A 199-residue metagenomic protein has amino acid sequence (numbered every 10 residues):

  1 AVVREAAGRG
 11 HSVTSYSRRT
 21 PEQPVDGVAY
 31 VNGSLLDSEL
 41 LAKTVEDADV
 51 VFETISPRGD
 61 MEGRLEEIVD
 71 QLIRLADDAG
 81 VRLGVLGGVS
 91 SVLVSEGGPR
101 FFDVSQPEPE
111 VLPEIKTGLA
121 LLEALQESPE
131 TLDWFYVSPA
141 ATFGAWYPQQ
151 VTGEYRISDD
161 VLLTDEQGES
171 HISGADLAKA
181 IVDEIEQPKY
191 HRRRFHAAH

Functional and structural regions predicted by a protein language model:
A1-D26, D37-S38, G59-M61, A79-G84 (+1 more regions): Oxidoreductase cofactor-interface core, primarily capturing Rossmann-like NAD(P)-dependent enzymes
P21-A79: NAD(P)H-binding glycine-rich loop region in Rossmannoid oxidoreductase-like domains and their noncatalytic homologs
